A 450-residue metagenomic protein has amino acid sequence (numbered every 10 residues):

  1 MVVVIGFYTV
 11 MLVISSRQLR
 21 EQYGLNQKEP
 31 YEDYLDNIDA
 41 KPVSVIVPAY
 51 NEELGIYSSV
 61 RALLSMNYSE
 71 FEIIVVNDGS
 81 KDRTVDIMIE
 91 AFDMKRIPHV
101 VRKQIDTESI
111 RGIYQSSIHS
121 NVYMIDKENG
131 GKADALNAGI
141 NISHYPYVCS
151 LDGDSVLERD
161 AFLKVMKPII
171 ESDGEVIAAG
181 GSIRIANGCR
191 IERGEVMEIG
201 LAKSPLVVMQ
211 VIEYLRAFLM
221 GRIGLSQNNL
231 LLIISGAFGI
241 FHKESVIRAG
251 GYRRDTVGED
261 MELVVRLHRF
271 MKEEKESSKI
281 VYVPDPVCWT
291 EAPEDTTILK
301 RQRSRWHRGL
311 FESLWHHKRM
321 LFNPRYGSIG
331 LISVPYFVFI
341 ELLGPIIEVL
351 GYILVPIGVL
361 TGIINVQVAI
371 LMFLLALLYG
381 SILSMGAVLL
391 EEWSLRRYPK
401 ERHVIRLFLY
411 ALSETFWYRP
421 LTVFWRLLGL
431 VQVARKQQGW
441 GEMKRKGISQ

Functional and structural regions predicted by a protein language model:
M1-N37, R222, L354-I357, S384-L390 (+3 more regions): N-terminal membrane-anchoring/stem segments of glycan-assembly enzymes
M11-E70, D86-I87: N-terminal signal-anchor transmembrane helix
K41-S44, E72, I247, E262: Cell-envelope/extracellular polymer assembly enzymes that use nucleotide-activated donors
R61-I125, I170: Acidic donor-binding segment of Leloir-type glycosyltransferases
H99-A135, R159-T256, M271, S304-F311 (+1 more regions): Long helical/loop segments within the catalytic core of UDP-sugar-dependent glycosyltransferases, especially the large
V148: Short aromatic/hydrophobic "clamp" motif used to bind/position activated sugar donors
S245-R248, T256-Y282: A short, conserved alpha-helix in the catalytic core of glycosyltransferases
Y336-A434: Membrane-embedded multi-pass helical conduit in multi-pass membrane proteins, especially envelope-biosynthetic
